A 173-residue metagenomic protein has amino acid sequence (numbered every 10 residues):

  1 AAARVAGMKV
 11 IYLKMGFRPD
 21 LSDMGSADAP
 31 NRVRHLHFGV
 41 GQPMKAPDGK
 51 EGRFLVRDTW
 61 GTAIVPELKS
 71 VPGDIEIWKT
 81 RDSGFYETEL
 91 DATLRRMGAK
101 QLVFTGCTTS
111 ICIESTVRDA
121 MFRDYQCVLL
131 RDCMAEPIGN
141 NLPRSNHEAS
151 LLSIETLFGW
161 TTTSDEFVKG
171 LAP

Functional and structural regions predicted by a protein language model:
A1-K9: A short, N-terminal amphipathic alpha-helix
V5-A6, F17, D23, D28-P173: Active-site-adjacent betaalpha module
I11-L13: N-terminal amphipathic, basic helical "cap/leader" segment at the start of enzyme domains
